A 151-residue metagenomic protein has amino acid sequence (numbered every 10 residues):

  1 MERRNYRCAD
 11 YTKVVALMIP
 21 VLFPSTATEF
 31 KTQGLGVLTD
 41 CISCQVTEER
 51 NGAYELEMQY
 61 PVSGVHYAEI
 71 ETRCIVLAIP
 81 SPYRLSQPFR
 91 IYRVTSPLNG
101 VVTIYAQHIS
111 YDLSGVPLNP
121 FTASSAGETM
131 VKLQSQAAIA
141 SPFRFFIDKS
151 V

Functional and structural regions predicted by a protein language model:
E2-A123: Assembly/oligomerization scaffold segments
V101, Q107-V151: Charged- and aromatic-enriched interaction segments used to assemble and dock large macromolecular complexes
